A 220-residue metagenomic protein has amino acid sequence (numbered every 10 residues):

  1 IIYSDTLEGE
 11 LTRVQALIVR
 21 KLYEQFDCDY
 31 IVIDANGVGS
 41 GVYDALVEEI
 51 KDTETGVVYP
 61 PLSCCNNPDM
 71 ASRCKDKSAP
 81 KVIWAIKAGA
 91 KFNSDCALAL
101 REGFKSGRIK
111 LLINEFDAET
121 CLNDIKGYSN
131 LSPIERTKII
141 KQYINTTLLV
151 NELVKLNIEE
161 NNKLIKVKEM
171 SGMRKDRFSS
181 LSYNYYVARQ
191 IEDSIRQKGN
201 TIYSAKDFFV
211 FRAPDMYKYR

Functional and structural regions predicted by a protein language model:
I1-E160, D215-R220: Mg2+-dependent endonuclease catalytic cores in nucleic-acid-processing enzymes, primarily RNase H-like
L156-N157, S171, K175: A subset of signal/propeptide-processing and intrinsically disordered low-complexity segments in secreted/extracellular
E160-S171: Short, solvent-exposed helix-loop connector elements
K175-R220: Acidic two-metal-ion nuclease catalytic site recognized across multiple nuclease folds, prominently DnaQ/RNase D-T
